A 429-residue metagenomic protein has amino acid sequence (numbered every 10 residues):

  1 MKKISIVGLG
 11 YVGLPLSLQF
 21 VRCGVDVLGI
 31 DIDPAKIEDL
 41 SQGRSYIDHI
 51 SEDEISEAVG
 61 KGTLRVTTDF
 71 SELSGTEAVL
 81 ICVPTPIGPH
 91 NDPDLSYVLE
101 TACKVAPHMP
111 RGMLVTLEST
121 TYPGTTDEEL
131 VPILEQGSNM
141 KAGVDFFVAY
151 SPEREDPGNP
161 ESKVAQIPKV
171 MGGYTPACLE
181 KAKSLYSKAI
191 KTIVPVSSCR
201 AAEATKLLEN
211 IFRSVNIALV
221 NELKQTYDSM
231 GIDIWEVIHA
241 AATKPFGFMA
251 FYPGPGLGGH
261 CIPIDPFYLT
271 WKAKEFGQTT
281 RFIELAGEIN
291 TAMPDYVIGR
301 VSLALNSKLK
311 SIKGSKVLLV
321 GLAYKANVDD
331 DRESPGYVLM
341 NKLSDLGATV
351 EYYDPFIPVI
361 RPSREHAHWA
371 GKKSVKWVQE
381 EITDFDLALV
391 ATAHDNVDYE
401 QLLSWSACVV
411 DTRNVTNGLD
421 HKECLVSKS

Functional and structural regions predicted by a protein language model:
M1-S429: Structural/interface elements that position substrates and couple domains in central-metabolism enzymes
